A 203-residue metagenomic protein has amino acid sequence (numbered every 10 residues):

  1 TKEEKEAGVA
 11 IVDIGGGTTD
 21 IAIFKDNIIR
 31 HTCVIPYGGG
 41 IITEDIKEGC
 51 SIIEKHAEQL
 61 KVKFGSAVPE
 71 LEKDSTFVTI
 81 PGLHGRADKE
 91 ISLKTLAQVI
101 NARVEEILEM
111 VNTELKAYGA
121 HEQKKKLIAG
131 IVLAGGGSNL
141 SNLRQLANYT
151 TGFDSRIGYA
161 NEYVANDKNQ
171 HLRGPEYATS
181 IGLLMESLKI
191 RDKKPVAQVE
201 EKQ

Functional and structural regions predicted by a protein language model:
T1-I11, A22-Q59, K63-Q203: Helical "lid/coupling" subdomains associated with nucleotide-phosphate turnover
G16-D20: Short acidic, Gly/Ser-rich segments with clustered Asp/Glu that frequently serve as metal-coordination loops in enzyme
